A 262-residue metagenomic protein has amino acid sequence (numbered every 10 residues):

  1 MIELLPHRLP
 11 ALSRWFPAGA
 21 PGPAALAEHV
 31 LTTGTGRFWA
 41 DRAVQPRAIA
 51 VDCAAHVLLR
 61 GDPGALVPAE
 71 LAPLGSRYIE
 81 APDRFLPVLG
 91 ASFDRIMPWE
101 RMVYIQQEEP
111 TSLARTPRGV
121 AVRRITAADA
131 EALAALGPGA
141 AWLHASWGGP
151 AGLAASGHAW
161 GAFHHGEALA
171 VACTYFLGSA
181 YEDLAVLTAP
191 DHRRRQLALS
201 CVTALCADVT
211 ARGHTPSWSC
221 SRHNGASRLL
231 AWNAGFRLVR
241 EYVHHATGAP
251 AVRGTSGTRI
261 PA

Functional and structural regions predicted by a protein language model:
M1-P23, E109-G148, R259-A262: Short amphipathic alpha-helix that is part of the acyltransferase structural core
A24, T33-E131, H245-A246: Acyl-donor-binding surface of acyltransferase catalytic domains
V30-A43, C53, A151-W160, E182: A short helix-loop-beta-strand connector motif used in the catalytic cores of GNAT acetyltransferases and, in some
Q45-P46, E167-A170, A226: Glycine-rich acetyl-CoA-binding "A-motif" of GNAT/NAT acetyltransferases
A65-E70, L184, T188, R194-D208 (+2 more regions): Conserved acetyl-CoA-binding loop-helix of GNAT-fold acetyltransferases
P73-D83, V209-S221: Conserved GNAT acetyl-CoA-binding A-motif
L86-I96, L199, R222-R240: Conserved active-site alpha-helix within GNAT-family acetyltransferase domains
G148-A189: A conserved beta-strand-loop-helix scaffold within acyl/acetyltransferase catalytic domains
